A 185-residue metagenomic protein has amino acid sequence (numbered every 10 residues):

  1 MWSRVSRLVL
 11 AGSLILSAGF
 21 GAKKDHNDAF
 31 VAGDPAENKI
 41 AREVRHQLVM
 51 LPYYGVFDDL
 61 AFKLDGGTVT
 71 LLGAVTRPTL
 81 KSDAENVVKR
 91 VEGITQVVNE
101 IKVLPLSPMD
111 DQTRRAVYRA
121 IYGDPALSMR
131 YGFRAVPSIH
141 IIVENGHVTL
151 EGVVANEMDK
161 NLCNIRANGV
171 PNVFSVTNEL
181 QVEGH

Functional and structural regions predicted by a protein language model:
W2-H185: N-terminal targeting leaders
